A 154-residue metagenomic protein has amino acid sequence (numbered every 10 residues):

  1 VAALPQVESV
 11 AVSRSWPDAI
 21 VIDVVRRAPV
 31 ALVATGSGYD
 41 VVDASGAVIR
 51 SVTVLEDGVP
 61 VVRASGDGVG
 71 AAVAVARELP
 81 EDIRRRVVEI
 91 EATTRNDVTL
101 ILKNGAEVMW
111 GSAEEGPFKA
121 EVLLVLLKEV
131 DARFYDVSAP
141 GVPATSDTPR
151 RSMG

Functional and structural regions predicted by a protein language model:
A3-S9: Glycine-centered tight turns that cap/initiate beta-strands
S9-A11, S15-G154: Charged, solvent-exposed interaction patches on well-folded alpha/beta domains that mediate macromolecular contacts
